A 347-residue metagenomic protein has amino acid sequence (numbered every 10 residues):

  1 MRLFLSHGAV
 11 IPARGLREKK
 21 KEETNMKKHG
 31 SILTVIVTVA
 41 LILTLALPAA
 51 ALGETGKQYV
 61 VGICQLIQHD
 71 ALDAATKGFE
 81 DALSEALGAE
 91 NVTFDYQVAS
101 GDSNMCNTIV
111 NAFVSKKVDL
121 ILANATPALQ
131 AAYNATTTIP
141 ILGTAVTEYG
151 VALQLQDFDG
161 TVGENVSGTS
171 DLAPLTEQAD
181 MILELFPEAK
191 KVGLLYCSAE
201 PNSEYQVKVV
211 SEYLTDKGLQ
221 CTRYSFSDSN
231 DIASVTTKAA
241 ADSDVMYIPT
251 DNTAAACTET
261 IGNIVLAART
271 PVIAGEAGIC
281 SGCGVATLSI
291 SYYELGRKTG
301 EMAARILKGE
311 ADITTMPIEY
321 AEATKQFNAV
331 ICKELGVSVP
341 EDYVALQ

Functional and structural regions predicted by a protein language model:
M1-Y59, E85: Short, low-complexity disordered leader/linker segments with a strong preference for bacterial N-terminal type II
Q58-E80, D95-N104, A199, T253-A256: Extracytoplasmic "Venus flytrap"
V61-I63, F79, S167-L214, T315-C332: An alpha-beta-alpha
L72-F94, K208, E212: Short, polar/charged alpha-helical segment
D95-D157, D251-G275: Beta-alpha junction/loop-to-helix N-cap segments that form part of ligand/metal-binding clefts
Y149-K191, I290-A311: Hydrophobic alpha-helical segments within soluble ligand-binding/sensing domains
P201-T270, E276: Pocket-lining segment of extracytoplasmic ligand-binding domains
R305-Q347: Hinge/cleft segment of the Venus flytrap/periplasmic-binding protein
